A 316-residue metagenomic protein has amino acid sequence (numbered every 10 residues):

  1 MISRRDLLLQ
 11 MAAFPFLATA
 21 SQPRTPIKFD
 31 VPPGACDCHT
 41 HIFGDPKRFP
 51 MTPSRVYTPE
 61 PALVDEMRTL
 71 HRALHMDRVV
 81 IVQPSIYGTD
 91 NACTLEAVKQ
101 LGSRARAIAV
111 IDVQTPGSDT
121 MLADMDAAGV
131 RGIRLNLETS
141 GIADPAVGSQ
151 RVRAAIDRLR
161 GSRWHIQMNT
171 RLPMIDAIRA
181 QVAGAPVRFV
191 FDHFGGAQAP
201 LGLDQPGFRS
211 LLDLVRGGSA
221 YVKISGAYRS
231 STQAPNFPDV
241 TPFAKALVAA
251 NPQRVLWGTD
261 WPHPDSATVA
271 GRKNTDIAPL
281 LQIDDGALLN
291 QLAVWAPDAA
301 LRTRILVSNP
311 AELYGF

Functional and structural regions predicted by a protein language model:
M1-F14: N-terminal secretory signal peptides and thylakoid transit peptides that target proteins across membranes
L8, S21-T89, T275: An N-terminally biased module of ancient metal coordination in phosphate/nucleic-acid-related enzymes
S21-K28, Q205-F316: H/E-rich (His + Asp/Glu) clusters that bind or coordinate divalent metals
C36-T40, V79-V82, A107-A109, I133-L135 (+4 more regions): Hydrophobic faces of well-ordered beta-strands that scaffold small-molecule active sites in alpha/beta enzyme cores
M51-Y57, V82, G132-V147, N274-A278: Glycine-rich phosphate-binding "P-loop"
L63-E66, D90-C93, G117-T120, I175-D176 (+1 more regions): Alpha-helical scaffolding within the catalytic cores of extracellular/periplasmic polymer-degrading hydrolases
R68, L95-E96, R179, L212 (+2 more regions): Active-site phosphate/pyrophosphate- and oxyanion-stabilizing loops and adjacent acidic/basic residues in soluble
I86-P173, A180-A183, R216, Y221-P235 (+1 more regions): Active-site gating/metal-coordination segments in enzymes
